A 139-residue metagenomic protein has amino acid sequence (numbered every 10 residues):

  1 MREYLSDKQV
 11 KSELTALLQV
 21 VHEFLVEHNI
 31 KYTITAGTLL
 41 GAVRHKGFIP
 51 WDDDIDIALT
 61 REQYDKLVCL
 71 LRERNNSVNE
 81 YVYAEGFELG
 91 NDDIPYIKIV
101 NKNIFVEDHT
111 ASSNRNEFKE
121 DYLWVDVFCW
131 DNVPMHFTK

Functional and structural regions predicted by a protein language model:
R2-V26, L71-H136: Conserved catalytic core of two-metal-ion nucleotidyltransferases
H22-I55, Y64-D65: Active-site nucleotide-donor binding segment shared across nucleotidyl transfer reactions
G41-R44, K66-V68, D93, P134-T138: Short catalytic/ligand-binding loop motif for oxyanion handling, primarily in non-cytosolic enzymes, centered on
A58-T60: Short hydrophobic/aromatic beta-strand micro-patches that form the beta-sheet surface supporting nucleotide- or nucleic
E62-D65, R72: Short alpha-helix within the catalytic core of nucleotide-sugar-dependent glycosyltransferases
